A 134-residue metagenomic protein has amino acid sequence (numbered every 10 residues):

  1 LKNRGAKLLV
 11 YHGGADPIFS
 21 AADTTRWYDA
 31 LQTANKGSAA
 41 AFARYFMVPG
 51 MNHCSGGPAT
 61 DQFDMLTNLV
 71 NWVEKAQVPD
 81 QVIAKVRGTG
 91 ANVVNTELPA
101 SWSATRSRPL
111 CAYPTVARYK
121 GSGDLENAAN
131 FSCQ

Functional and structural regions predicted by a protein language model:
L1-Q134: C-terminal His-loop and adjacent cap/lid subdomain of alpha/beta-hydrolase
